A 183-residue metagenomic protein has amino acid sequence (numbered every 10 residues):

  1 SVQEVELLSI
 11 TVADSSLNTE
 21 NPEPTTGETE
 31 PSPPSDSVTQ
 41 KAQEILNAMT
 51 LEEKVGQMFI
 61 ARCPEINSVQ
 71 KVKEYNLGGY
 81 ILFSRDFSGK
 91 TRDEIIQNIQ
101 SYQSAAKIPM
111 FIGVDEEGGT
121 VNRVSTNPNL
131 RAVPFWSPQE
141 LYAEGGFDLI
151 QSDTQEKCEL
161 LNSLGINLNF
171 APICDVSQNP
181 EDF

Functional and structural regions predicted by a protein language model:
V2-Q40, E44: N-terminal, intrinsically disordered, polar/charged segments of Gram-positive cell-envelope systems that serve as
Q3-L8, K54-Q57, G118: Generic structural motif recognizing short loop/turn segments at the entrances and edges of beta-strands
G27, I45-M49, N76-Y80: Generic detector of short, locally flexible boundary/turn motifs and exposed helical patches
P33-N67: Boundary/entry segment of secreted carbohydrate-active catalytic domains
K71-F183: Enzymes and membrane/adaptor proteins characterized by extended Gly/Ser/Thr/Asp/Glu-rich, aromatic-dotted
